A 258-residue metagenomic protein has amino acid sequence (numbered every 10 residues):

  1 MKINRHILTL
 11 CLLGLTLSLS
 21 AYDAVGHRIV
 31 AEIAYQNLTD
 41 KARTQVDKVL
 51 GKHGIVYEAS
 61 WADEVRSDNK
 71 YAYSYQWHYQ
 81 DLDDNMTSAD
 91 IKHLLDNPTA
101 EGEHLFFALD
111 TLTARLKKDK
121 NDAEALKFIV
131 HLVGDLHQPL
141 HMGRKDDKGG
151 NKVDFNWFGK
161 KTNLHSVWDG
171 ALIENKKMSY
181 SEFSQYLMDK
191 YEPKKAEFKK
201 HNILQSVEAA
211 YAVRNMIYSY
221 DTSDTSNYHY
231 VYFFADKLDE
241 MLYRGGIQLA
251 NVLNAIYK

Functional and structural regions predicted by a protein language model:
M1, S20-Y22: Absolute protein N-terminus
M1-L8: Bacterial N-terminal signal peptides that target proteins for export
L10-L12: Small-residue packing motifs within transmembrane alpha-helices
T16-S18: N-terminal signal peptide c-region/cleavage motif recognized by signal peptidases
Y22-L132, R144-K258: N-terminal, motif-rich segments that launch catalysis or mediate targeting to/interaction with membranes, typified by
L140-H141: Transmembrane alpha-helix/helix-exit interface in multi-pass inner-membrane proteins
